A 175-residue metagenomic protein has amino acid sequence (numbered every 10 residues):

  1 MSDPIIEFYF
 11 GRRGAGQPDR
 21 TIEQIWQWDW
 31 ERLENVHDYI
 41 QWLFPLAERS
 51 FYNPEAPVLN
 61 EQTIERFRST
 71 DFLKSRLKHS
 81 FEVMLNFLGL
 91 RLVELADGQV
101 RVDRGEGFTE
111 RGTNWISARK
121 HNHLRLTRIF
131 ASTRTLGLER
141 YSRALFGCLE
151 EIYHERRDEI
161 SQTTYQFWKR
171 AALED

Functional and structural regions predicted by a protein language model:
M1-E106: N-terminal leader regions that mediate targeting or early regulatory function
L95-D175: Alpha-helical bundle/repeat cores within regulatory domains of eukaryotic proteins
